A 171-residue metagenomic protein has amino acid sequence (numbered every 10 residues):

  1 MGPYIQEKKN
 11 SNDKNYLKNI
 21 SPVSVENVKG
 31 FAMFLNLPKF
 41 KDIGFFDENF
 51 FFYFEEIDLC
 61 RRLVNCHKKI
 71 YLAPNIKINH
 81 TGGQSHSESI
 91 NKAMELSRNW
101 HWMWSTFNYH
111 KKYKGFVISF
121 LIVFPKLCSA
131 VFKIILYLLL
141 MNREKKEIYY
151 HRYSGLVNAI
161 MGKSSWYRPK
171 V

Functional and structural regions predicted by a protein language model:
M1-D13, I135-Y149: Low-complexity, charge- and small-residue-enriched intrinsically disordered regions
M1-G2, K18, V28, N99 (+3 more regions): A structural signal for well-ordered alpha-helical scaffolds and beta->alpha junctions
M1-G44: Acidic/His-rich active-site region of diverse nucleotide-sugar glycosyltransferases
V23-V25, M33, L37-F51, I57-N79 (+1 more regions): Catalytic donor-sugar/metal-binding loop of nucleotide-sugar-dependent glycosyltransferases
L35, F54, S97, H101: Residue-level signal for the nucleotide or nucleotide-sugar donor/cofactor binding architecture
D58-R62, W104-N108, H151, G155: Alpha-helical elements of Rossmann-like donor-binding domains used by nucleotide-donor carbohydrate transfer enzymes
N65-E147: Active-site-adjacent helix/loop segment of glycosyltransferases that harbors family-specific signature motifs
E144-V171: Membrane-interface aromatic/basic loop that binds lipid-linked glycans or pyrophosphate carriers, typified by
